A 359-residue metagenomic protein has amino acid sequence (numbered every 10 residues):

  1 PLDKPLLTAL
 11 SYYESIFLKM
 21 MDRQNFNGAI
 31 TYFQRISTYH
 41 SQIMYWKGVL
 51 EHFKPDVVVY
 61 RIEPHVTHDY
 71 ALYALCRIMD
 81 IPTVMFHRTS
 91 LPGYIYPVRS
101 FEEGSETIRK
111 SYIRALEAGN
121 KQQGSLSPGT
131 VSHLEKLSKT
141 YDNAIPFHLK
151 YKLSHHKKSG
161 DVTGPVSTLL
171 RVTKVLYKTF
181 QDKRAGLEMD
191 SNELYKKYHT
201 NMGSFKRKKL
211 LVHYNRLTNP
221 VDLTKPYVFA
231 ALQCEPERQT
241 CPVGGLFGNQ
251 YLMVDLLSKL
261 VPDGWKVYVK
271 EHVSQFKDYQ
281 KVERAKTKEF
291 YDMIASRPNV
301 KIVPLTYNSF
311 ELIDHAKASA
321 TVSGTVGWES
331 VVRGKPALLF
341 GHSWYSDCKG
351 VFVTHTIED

Functional and structural regions predicted by a protein language model:
P1-K47, E51-H52, L91-S204, K208: Conserved N-terminal ligand/cofactor-binding loop architecture of enzyme catalytic domains
P1-Y32, Y39, V57, I62 (+5 more regions): N-terminal pre-catalytic "stem/leader" segment of glycosyltransferase-like enzymes
E51, V221-D222, E311-L312: Structural alpha-helical scaffold elements that stabilize or flank donor/cofactor-binding regions in carbohydrate
K54-V59, A318: Proline-aspartate-enriched helix->loop->beta-strand connector
P64, P304-V351: A donor-sugar binding/catalytic signature common to diverse glycosyltransferases and related nucleotide-sugar
T83, H87-S90, V267, I302 (+1 more regions): Hydrophobic beta-strand scaffold residues
L170-K288: Conserved catalytic-core segment of nucleotide-activated headgroup transferases in glycan assembly
R284-V303: Nucleotide-activated donor-binding/catalytic signature segment of Leloir-type glycosyltransferases, i.e., the conserved
